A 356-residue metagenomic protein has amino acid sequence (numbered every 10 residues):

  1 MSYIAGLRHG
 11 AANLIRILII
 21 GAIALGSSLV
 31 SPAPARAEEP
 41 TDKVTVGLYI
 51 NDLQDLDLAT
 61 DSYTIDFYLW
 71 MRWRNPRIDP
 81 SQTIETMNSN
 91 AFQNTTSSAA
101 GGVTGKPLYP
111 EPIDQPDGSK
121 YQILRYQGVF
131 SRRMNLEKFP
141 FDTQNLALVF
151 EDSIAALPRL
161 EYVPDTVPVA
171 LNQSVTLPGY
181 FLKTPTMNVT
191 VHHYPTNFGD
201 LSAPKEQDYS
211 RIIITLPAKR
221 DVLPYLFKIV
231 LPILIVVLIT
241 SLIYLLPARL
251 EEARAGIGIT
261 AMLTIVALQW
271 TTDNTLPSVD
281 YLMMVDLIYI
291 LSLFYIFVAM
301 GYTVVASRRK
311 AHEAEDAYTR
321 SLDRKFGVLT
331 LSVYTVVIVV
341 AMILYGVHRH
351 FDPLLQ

Functional and structural regions predicted by a protein language model:
M1-N13: N-terminal secretory signal peptides that target proteins for export/translocation
A11, S31, A37-R77, M284-Q356: Intrinsically disordered, low-complexity peripheral segments of secretory-pathway and membrane proteins
I15-S28: Bacterial N-terminal signal peptides
S27, P178, T303: Short terminal or interdomain "cap/linker" segment that borders an active site or interface and mediates
A37-P217: Soluble non-transmembrane domains of integral membrane proteins
F198, W270-T271, V339-L344: C-terminal ends of transmembrane alpha-helices and the immediately adjacent extracellular/lumenal or cytosolic loop
I213-V333: Channel- or pocket-lining gating/hinge segments that regulate access to a cavity or pore
